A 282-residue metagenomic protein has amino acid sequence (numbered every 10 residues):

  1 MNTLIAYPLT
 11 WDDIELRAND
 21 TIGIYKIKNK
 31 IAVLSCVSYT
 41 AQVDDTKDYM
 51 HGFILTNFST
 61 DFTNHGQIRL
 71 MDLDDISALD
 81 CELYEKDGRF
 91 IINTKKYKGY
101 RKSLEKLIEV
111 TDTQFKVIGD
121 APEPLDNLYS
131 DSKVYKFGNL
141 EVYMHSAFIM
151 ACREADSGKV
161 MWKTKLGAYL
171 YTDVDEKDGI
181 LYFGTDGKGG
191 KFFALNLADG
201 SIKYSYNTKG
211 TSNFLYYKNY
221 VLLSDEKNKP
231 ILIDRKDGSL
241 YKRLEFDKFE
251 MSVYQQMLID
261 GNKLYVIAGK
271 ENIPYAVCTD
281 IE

Functional and structural regions predicted by a protein language model:
M1-E282: Secretory-pathway ectodomains
